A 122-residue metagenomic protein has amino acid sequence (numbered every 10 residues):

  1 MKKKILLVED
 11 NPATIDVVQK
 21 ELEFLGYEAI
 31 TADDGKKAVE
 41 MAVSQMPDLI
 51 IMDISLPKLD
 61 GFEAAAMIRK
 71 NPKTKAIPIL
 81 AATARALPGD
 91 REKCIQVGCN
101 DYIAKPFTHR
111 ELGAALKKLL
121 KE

Functional and structural regions predicted by a protein language model:
E9: Conserved acidic carboxylate
P12-I30: Two-component/phosphorelay signaling modules centered on CheY-like receiver
I15, P57, K75, L87 (+1 more regions): The feature encodes the CheY-like receiver
Q45-I51, L56: Active-site beta3 strand of CheY-like receiver
F107-K117: C-terminal output helix
